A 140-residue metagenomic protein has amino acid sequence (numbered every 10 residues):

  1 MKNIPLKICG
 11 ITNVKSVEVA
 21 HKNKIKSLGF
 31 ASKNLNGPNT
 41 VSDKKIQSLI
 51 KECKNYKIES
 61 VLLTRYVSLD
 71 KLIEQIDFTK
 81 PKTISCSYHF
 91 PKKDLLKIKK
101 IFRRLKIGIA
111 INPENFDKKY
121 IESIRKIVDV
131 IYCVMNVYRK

Functional and structural regions predicted by a protein language model:
M1-S85, H89-K93, K97-K140: Conserved N-terminal beta1-alpha1 strand-loop-helix module at the mouth
